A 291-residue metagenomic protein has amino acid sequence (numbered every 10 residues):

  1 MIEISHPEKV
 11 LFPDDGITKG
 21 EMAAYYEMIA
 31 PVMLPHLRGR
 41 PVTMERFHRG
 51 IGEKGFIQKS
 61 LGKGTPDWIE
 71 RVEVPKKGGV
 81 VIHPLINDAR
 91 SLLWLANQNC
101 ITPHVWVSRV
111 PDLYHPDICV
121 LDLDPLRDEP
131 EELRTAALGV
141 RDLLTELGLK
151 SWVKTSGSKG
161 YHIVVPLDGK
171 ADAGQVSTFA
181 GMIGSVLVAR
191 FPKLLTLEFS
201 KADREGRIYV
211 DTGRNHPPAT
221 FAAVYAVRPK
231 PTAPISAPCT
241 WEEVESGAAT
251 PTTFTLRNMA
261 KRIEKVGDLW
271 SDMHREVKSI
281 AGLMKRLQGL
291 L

Functional and structural regions predicted by a protein language model:
M1, P41-T43, K54, K150 (+1 more regions): Beta-sheet entry/capping signal
M1-A24, L34, R38-G39, Q98-I118 (+3 more regions): C-terminal accessory nucleic-acid interaction domains of nucleic acid-metabolism proteins
V10, V32, G50, K63 (+4 more regions): Short loop/turn segments at secondary-structure transitions that flank enzyme active sites
M28-R141, D203, A248, Q288: Basic, nucleic-acid-interacting segments
E45-F47, S151-G157, E198-A202: Short beta-strand
R141-T155: Active-site palm subdomain of RNA-directed nucleic acid polymerases
S156-V165: Short, conserved phosphate-binding/catalytic loop or strand-edge motifs used in phosphoryl-/nucleotidyl-transfer
V164-V176: Catalytic palm subdomain of template-directed nucleic-acid polymerases, centered on the conserved carboxylate motif
